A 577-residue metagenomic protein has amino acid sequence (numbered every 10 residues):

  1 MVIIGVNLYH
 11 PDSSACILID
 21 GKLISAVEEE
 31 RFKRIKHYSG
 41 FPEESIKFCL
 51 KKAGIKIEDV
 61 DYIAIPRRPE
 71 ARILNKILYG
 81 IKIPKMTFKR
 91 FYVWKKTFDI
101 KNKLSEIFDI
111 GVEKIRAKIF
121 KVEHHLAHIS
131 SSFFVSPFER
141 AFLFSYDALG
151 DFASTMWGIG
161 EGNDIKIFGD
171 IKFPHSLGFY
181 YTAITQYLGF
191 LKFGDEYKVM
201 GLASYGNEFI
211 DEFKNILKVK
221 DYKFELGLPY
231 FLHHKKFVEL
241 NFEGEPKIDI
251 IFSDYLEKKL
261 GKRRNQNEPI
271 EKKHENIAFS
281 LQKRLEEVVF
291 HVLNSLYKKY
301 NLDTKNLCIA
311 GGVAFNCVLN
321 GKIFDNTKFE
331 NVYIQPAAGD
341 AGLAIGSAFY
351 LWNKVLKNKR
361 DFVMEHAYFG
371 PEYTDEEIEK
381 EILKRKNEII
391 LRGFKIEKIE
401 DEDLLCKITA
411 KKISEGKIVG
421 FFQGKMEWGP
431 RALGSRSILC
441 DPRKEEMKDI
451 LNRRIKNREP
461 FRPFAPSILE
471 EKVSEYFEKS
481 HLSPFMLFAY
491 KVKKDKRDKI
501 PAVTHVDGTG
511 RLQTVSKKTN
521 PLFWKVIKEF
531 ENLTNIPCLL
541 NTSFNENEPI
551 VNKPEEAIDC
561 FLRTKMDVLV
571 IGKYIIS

Functional and structural regions predicted by a protein language model:
M1-I4: Extreme N-terminal starter segment of soluble prokaryotic enzymes
Y9-E28, K33-K36, Y79, M86 (+10 more regions): Flexible beta->alpha loop and helix N-cap segments adjacent to enzyme active/binding sites
R31-I55, V289: N-terminal phosphate-binding loop and adjacent alpha-helix
F41-K52, I65-R67, V526, T534-I536: Short HxH-centered metal-ligating active-site micro-motif
K56-K103, K121, S130-S131: Short beta-strand-loop/turn "lid" adjacent to the catalytic site in phosphate-handling enzymes
I63-P66, A310, Q335, G572: Conserved residues at the C-terminal ends of beta-strands
Q266-V292: Adenine-nucleotide phosphate-binding core of ATP-dependent small-molecule kinases
R284, A310, A314-N316: A general "terminal functional-core" signal
